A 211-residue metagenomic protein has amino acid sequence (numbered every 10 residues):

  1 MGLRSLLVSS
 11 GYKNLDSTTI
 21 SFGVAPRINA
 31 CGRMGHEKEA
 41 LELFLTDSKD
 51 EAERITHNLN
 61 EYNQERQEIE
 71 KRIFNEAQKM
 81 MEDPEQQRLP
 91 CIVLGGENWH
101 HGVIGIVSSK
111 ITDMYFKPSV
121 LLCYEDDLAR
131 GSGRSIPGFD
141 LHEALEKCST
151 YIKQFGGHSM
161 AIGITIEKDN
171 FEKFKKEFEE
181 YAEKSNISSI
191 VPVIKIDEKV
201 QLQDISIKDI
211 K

Functional and structural regions predicted by a protein language model:
M1-K173, K199-L202: Hydrophobic helix-and-loop "lid/oligomerization" segment in the mid-to-C-terminal part of catalytic domains
S149-Q154, E180-N186: A common structural junction motif
F174-F178: Short amphipathic C-terminal alpha-helix that caps PH/PH-like domains
E183-K211: A contiguous loop/helix-start segment that scaffolds small-molecule binding in enzyme catalytic cores
